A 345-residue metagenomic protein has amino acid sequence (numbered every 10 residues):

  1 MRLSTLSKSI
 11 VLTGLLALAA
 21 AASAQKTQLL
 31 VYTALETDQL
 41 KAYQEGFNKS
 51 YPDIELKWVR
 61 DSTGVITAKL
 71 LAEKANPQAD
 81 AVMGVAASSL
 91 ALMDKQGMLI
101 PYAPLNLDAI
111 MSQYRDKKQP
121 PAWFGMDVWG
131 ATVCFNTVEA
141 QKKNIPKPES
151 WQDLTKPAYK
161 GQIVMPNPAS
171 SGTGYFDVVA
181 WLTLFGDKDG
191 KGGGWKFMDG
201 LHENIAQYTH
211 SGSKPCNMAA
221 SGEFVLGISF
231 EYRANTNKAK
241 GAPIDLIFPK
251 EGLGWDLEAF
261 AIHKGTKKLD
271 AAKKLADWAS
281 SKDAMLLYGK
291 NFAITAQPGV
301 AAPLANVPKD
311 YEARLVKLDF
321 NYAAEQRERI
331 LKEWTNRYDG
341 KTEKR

Functional and structural regions predicted by a protein language model:
A19-A21: N-terminal signal peptide c-region/cleavage motif recognized by signal peptidases
Q25-A91: Early extracytoplasmic/lumenal segment of secretory-pathway proteins
A34-K41, Q78-A79, G84-E223: Extracytoplasmic ligand-binding site segments that recognize negatively charged/polar headgroups
S88-L92, A220, F224-P243: A ligand-binding cleft/hinge motif common to bilobed small-molecule-binding domains
A109-Q113, K196-H202, Y208-T209, K240-K264 (+1 more regions): Periplasmic-binding protein-like
C134-E139, V179-T183, D256-K268, L287-Y288: A bilobed periplasmic-binding-protein/Venus flytrap-type ligand-binding module shared by bacterial periplasmic
A158-P166, A279-A301: Periplasmic-binding protein-like
L318-R345: Conserved C-terminal helix/tail region of periplasmic/extracytoplasmic solute-binding proteins
